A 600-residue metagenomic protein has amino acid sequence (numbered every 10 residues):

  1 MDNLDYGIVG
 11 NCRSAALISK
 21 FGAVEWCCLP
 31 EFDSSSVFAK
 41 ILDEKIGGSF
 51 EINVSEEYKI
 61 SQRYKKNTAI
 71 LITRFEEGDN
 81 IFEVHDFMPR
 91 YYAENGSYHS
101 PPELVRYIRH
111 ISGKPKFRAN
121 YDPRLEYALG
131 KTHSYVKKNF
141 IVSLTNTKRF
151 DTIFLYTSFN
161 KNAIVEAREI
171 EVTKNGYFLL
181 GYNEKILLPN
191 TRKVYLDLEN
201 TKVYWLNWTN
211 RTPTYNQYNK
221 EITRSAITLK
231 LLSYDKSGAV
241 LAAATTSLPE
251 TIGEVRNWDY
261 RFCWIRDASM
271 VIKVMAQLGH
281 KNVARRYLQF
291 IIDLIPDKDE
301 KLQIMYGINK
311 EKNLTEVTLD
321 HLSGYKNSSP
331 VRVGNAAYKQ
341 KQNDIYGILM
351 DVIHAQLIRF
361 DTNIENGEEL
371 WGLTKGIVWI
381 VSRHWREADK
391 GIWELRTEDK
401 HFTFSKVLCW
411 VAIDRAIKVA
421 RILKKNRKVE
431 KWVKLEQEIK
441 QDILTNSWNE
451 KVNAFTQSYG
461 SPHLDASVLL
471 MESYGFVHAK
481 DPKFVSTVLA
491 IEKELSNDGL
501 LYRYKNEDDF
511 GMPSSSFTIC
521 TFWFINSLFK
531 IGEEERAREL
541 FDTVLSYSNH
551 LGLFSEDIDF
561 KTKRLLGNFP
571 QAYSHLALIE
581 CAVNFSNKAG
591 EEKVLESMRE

Functional and structural regions predicted by a protein language model:
M1-E600: Acidic, mature catalytic/reactive cores of soluble proteins
